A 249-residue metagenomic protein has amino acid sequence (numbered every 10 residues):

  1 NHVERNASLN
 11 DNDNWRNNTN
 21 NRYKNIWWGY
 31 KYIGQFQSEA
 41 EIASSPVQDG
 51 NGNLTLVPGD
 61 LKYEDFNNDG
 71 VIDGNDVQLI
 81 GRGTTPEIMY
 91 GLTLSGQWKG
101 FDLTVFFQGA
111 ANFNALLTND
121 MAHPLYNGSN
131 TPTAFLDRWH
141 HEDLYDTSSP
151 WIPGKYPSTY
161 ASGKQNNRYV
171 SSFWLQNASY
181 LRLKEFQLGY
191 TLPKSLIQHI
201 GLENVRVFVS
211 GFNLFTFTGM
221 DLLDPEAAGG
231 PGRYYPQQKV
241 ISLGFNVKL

Functional and structural regions predicted by a protein language model:
N1-H2, W98-G100, G109-F113, E185 (+3 more regions): Transmembrane beta-strands of outer-membrane beta-barrel pores
N1-R82, H141-S148: Conserved small-residue
N14-A40, G128-T131, R138-S149, R168 (+1 more regions): C-terminal beta-signal and terminal closure region of outer-membrane beta-barrel proteins
N53, A110-R206: Extracytoplasmic gating/loop element in the C-terminal half of outer-membrane beta-barrel translocons and assembly
I88, K99-F101, S179, G201-V205 (+1 more regions): Outer-envelope beta-barrel architecture signal
G91-T93, E185-G189, S242-G244: Membrane-embedded beta-strand positions in outer-membrane beta-barrel channels/transporters
G100-T104, S195-L196: Repeated loop/turn-to-beta-strand initiation elements of outer-membrane beta-barrel proteins
V105, V207-V209, F245: Membrane-embedded beta-strand positions of outer-membrane beta-barrel proteins
